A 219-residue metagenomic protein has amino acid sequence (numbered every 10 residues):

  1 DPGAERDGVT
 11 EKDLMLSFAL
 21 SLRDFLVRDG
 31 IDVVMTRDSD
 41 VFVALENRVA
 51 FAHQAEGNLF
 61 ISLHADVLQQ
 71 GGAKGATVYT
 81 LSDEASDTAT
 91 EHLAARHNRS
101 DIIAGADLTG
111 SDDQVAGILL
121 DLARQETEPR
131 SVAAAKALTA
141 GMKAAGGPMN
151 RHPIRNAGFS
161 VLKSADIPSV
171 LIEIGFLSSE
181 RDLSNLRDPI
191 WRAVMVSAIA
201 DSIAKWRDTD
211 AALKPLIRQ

Functional and structural regions predicted by a protein language model:
P2-G3: Gly-rich Lys/Arg/Thr-decorated short loops/hinges at beta-loop-alpha junctions or inter-strand turns that position
R6-Q219: Active-site-proximal helix/loop segments of hydrolytic enzymes
